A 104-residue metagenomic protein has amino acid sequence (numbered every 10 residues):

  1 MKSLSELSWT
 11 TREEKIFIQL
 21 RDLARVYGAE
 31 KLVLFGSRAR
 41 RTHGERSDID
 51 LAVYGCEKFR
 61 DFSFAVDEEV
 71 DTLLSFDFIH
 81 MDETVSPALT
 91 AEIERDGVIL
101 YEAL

Functional and structural regions predicted by a protein language model:
M1-K31, A39-E45, Y54-L104: Catalytic core of pol beta-like nucleotidyltransferases
